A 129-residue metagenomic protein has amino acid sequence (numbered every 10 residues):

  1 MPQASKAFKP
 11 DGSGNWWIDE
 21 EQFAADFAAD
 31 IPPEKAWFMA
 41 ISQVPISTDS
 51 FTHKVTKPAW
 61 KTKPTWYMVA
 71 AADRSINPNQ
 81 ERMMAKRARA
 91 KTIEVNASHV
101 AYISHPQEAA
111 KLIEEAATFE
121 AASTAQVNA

Functional and structural regions predicted by a protein language model:
M1-E20, S47-S50, I76, M84 (+1 more regions): Flexible "cap/lid" loop of the alpha/beta hydrolase fold
E21-D30: Helix-loop "lid/cap" segments that line or gate small-molecule binding pockets
Q22, F38, Q80-M83, E108 (+1 more regions): Alpha-helical elements of Rossmann-like donor-binding domains used by nucleotide-donor carbohydrate transfer enzymes
I41-A59: Active-site nucleophile elbow and catalytic-triad environment of alpha/beta-hydrolase enzymes
W60-T65, R87-K91: Short, proline-enriched alpha-helix->beta-strand connector loops that line the catalytic pocket of alpha/beta-hydrolase
P64-D73: Conserved strand-to-loop "acid loop" that flanks and positions the catalytic carboxylate
R74-S75, E81-A90: C-terminal and late-domain segments of enzyme folds
A90-A129: Catalytic active-site module of serine/aspartate enzymes centered on a nucleophile-bearing elbow/loop
